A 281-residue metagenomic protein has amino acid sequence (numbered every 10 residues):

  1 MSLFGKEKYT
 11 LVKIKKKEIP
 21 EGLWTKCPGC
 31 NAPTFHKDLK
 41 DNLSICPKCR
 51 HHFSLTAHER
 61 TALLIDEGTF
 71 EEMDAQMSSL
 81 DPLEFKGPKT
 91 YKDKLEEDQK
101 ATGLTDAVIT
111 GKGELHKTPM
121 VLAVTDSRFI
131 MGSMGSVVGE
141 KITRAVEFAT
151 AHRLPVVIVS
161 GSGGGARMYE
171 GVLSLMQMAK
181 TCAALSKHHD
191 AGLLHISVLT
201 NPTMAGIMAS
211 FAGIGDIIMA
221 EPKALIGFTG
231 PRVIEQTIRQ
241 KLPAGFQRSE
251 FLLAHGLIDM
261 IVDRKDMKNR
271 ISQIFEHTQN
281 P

Functional and structural regions predicted by a protein language model:
M1-K15: N-terminal alpha-helical interaction blocks
K13, T25-K26, F53-T110: An N-cap/entry alpha-helix motif that binds or orients negatively charged groups
W24, L43: Residues immediately within or flanking Cys/His clusters that coordinate Zn2+ in small zinc-binding modules
C27-C30, C46-C49: Short cysteine-rich clusters marking metal-coordination/redox-active sites
P33-T34, H52-F53: Cys/His-rich microdomains that often coordinate metals
A101-A107, G132-E147: Glycine-rich anion/phosphate-binding loops
L115-T125, K141-A166: A structural preference for short, pocket-lining loop segments at secondary-structure junctions
G163-Q279: Conserved catalytic cores of soluble enzyme domains, especially glycine-rich substrate-binding beta-alpha loops
